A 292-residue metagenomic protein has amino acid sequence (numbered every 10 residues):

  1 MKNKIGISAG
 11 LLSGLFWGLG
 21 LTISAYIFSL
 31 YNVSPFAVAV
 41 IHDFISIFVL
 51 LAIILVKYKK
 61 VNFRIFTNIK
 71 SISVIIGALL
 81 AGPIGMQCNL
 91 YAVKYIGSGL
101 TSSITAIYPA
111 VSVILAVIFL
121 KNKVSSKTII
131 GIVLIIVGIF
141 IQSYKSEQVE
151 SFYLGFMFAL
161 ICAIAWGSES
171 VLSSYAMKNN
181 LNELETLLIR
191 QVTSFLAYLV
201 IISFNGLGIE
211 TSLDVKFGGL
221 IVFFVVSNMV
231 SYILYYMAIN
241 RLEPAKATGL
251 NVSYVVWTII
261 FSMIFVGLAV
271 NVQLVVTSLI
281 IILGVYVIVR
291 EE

Functional and structural regions predicted by a protein language model:
M1-V40, Q148-Y175: Glycine-/small-residue-enriched transmembrane alpha-helix faces in small-molecule transporters and effluxers
L12-G14, I41, G82, M86 (+3 more regions): Helix-helix packing/entry segments at the starts of transmembrane helices
G20, Y58-G99, I141, V222-L242: Specific transmembrane alpha-helical segments of multi-pass solute transporters/efflux pumps, especially DMT/EamA
Y26, S46-T67, V137-E150, S194-K216 (+2 more regions): Membrane-interface helix-cap regions at the ends of transmembrane helices in multi-pass membrane proteins
I27, V38, H42, A92 (+7 more regions): Hydrophobic/aromatic residues within transmembrane alpha-helices of multi-pass small-molecule transporters
Y31-I84, A165-E169, L187-G206, V222 (+1 more regions): Transmembrane alpha-helices of multi-pass small-molecule transport proteins
L50, L115, V124-Y144, V252 (+1 more regions): Hydrophobic transmembrane alpha-helices of multi-pass small-molecule transport proteins
I54, N89, P109-V133, V256-V275: C-terminal transmembrane-helix exit sites in multi-pass transporters
